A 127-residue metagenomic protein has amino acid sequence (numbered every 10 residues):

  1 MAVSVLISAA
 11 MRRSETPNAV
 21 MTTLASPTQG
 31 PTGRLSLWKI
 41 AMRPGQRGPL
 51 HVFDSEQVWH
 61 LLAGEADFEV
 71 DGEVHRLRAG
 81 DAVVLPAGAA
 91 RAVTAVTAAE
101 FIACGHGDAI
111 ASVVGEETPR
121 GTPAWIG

Functional and structural regions predicted by a protein language model:
M1-R34, V113-G127: A short, N-terminal "cap"/entry segment at the start of jelly-roll beta-barrel domains of the cupin/DSBH fold
R13, T23, L37-A41, V58 (+2 more regions): Conserved hydrophobic/aromatic beta-strand scaffold that supports enzyme active sites
V20, P31-W38, S55-Q57, G64 (+1 more regions): A generic structural signal for short beta-strands and their flanking turns/coil linkers
T23-A25, S36-F53: Conserved short histidine dyad/triad with adjacent acidic residue
A25-T28, P44-Q46, G72, D81 (+1 more regions): Short, well-ordered turn and helix-capping elements at secondary-structure junctions
Q29-G33, M42-Q46, E65, V74 (+1 more regions): Short, charged/polar surface micro-motifs in flexible loops or helix N-caps
P31, R76-A79, A87-V113: Ligand-binding loop in jelly-roll beta-barrel domains
V52-A79, A89: A short beta-strand-loop-beta hairpin characteristic of the jelly-roll/cupin
